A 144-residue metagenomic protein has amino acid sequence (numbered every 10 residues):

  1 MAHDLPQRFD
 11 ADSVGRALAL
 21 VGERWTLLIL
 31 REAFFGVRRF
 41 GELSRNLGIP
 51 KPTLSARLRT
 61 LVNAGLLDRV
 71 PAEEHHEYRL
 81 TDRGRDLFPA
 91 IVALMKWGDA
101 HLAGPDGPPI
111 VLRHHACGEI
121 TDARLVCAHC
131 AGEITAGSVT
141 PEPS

Functional and structural regions predicted by a protein language model:
M1-F9: Long, low-complexity, charged/polar intrinsically disordered regions in eukaryotic proteins
Q7, V14-L20, L58, R79: Basic, helix-initiating cap at the start of DNA-binding domains
D12-P50, D122: N-terminal helix-turn-helix DNA-binding core of bacterial DNA-binding proteins
G22, A72-A93: Basic, amphipathic "hinge/linker" alpha-helix immediately C-terminal to the N-terminal HTH DNA-binding motif
L27, A64, A90-L102: Alpha-helical linker/hinge and terminal dimerization helices associated with HTH transcriptional regulators
F40-A72: Canonical helix-turn-helix DNA-binding module
N46, E77-R79, V111-R113: Short aromatic/hydrophobic contact patches that present stacked aromatics for nucleic-acid/ligand binding
K96-S144: C-terminal regulatory/oligomerization modules of transcriptional regulators
